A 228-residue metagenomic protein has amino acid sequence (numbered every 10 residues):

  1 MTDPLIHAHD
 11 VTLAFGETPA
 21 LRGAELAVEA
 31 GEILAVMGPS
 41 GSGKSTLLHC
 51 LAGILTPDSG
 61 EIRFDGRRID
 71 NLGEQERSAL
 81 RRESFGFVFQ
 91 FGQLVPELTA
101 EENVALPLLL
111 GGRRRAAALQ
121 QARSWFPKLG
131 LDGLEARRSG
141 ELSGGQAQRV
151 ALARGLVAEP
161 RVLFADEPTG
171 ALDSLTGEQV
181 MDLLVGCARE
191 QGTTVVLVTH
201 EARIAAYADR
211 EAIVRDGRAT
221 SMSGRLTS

Functional and structural regions predicted by a protein language model:
M1-T12, T220-S228: ABC-family P-loop ATPase nucleotide-binding domain
P4-R215: ABC family nucleotide-binding domain
